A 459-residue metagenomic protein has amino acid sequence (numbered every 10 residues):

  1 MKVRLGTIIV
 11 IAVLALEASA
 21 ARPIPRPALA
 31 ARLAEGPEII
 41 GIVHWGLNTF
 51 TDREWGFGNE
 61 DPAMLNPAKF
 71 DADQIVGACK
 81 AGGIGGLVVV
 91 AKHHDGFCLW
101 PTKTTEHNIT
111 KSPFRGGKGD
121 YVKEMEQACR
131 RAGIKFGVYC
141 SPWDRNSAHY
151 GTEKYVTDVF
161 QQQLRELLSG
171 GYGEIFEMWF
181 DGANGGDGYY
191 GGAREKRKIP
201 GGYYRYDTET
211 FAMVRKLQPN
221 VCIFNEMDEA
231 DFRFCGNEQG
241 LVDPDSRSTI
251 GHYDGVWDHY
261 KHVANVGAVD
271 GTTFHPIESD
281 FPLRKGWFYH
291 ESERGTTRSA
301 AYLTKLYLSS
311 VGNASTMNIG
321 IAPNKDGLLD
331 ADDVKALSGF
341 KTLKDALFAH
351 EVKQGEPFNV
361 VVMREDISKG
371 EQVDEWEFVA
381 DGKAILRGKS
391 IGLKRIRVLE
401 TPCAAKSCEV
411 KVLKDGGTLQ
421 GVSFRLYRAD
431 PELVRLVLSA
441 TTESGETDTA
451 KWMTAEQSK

Functional and structural regions predicted by a protein language model:
M1-T7: Bacterial N-terminal signal peptides that target proteins for export
I9-A12, L386: Residues marking helix boundaries in flexible regions
I11-S19: Hydrophobic h-region of N-terminal signal peptides that target proteins for export in Gram-negative bacteria
A21-D430, V434-W452, E456-S458: Mature catalytic domains of secreted/periplasmic carbohydrate-active enzymes
